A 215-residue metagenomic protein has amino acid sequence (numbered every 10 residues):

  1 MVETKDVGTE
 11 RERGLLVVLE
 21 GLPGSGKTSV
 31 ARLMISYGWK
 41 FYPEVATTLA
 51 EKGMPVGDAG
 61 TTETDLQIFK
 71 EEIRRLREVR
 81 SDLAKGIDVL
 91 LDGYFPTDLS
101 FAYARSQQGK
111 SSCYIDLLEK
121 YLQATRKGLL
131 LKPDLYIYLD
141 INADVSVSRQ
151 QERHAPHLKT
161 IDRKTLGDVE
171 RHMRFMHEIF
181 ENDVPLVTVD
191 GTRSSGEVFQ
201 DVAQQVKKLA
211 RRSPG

Functional and structural regions predicted by a protein language model:
V2-G8, V147-G215: NTP-dependent small-molecule kinase module
L19: Hydrophobic anchor at the beta1->P-loop junction of P-loop NTPases
L22: P-loop (Walker A) phosphate-binding loop of NTP-binding proteins
S25: ATP-binding Walker
T28: Walker A/P-loop
R32-E78: Conserved substrate/cofactor phosphate-moiety recognition/catalytic segment in nucleotide-dependent phosphotransferases
D65-L130: Glycine-rich phosphate-binding loop used to anchor ATP phosphates in small-molecule kinases, encompassing both
F101-F175: A glycine- and Lys/Arg-enriched "phosphate-lid" helix/loop adjacent to the NTP-binding pocket of small-molecule kinases
